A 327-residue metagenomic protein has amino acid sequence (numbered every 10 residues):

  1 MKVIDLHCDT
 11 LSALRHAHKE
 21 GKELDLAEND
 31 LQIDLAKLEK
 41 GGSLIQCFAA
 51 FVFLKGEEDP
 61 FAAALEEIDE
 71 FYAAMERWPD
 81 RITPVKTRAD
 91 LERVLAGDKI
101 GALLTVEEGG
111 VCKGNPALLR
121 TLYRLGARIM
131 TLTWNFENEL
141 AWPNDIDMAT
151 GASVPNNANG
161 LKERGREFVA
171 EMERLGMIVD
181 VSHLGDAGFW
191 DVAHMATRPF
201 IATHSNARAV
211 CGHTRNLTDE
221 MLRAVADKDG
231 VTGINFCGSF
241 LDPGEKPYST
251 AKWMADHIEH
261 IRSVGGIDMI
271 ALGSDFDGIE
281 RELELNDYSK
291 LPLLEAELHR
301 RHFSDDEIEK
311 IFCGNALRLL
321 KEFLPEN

Functional and structural regions predicted by a protein language model:
K2-D5, I45, G101-T105, R128-I129 (+4 more regions): Structural preference for beta-strand elements that scaffold enzyme active sites
H7, L38, T87, G126 (+6 more regions): Conserved, mostly hydrophobic/aromatic
D9-L11, F51, T87, E107-G109 (+6 more regions): Active-site beta-loop-alpha junctions enriched in small/polar residues
K19-K40, L293-E295: Short catalytic helix/loop segments, enriched in acidic residues and glycine and frequently bearing histidine
D30-Q32, K37-R120, N135-R174, A187-W190: A metal-dependent hydrolase metal-coordination microenvironment
G114-R124, I146-I201, T214-D229, K252-D268: Histidine/acidic residue-rich metal-binding segments in metalloenzymes
N235-F236, G265-Y288: Short acidic/histidine-rich active-site segments
N286-N327: Mid-to-C-terminal alpha-helical segments outside catalytic/metal-binding sites
